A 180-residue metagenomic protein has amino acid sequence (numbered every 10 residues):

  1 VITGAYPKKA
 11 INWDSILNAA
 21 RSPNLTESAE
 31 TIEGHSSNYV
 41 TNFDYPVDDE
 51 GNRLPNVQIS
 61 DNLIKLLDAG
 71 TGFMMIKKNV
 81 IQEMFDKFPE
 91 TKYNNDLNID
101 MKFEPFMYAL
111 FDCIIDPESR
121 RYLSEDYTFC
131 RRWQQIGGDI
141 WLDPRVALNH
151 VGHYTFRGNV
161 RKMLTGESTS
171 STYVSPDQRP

Functional and structural regions predicted by a protein language model:
V1-I114: Conserved catalytic core of nucleotide-sugar-dependent glycosyltransferases
N79, E83-P180: C-terminal catalytic/acceptor-binding lobe
